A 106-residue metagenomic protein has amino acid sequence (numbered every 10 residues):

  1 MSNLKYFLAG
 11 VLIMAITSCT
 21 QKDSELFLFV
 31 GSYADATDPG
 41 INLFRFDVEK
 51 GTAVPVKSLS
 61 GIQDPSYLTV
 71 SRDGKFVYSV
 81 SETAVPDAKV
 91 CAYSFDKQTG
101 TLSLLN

Functional and structural regions predicted by a protein language model:
M1-L8: Bacterial N-terminal signal peptides that target proteins for export
L8, L12-S24: Bacterial Sec-dependent signal peptides at the C-terminal "C-region" and cleavage site
K22-S24, V70-G74: Residue-level detector of Asp-centered blade-edge/turn motifs that repeat once per structural unit in beta-propeller
A34-T37, E82-D87: Short glycine/acidic-enriched loop and turn motifs that connect beta-strands
R45-G51, Y93-T101: Short loop/turn segments immediately following beta-strands, especially the blade-tip and inter-blade linker loops
V54-S60, S103-N106: A short beta-strand motif characteristic of beta-propeller blades
